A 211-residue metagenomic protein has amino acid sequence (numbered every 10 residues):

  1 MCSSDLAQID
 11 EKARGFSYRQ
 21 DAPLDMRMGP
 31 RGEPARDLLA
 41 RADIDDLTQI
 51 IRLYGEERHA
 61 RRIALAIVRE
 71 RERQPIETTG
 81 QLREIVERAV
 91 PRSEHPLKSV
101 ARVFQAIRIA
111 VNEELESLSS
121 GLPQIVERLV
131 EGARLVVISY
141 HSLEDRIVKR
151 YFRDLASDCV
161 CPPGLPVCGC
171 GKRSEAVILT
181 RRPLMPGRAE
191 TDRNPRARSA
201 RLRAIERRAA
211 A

Functional and structural regions predicted by a protein language model:
M1-A211: S-adenosyl-L-methionine-dependent methyltransferase catalytic core, i.e., the SAM/SAH-binding region
